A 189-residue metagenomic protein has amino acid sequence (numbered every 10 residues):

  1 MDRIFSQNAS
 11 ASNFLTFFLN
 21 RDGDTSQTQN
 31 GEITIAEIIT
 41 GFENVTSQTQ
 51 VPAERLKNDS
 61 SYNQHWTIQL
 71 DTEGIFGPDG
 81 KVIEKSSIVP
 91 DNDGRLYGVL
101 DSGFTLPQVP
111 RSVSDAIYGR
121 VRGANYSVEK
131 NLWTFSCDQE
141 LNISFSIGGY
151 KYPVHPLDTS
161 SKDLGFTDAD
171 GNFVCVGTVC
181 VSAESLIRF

Functional and structural regions predicted by a protein language model:
M1, I35, I83-R122: Aspartyl protease active-site motif detector
M1-V51, D115-S146, A183-L186: Non-catalytic N-lobe/flap surface of aspartyl protease domains
S12-T16, N30-E32, H65, L70 (+4 more regions): Extracellular structured ligand-interaction cores
R21, G74-D79, F145-K151: Short acidic, glycine-rich loop/turn motifs
G23, I39-G41, T105-L106, V113-D115 (+2 more regions): Short loop/turn segments at secondary-structure transitions that flank enzyme active sites
T28-R95: Flexible, small-/acidic-enriched active-site or ligand-binding loops
E84, P110, S136-D138, H155: Generic structural signal for alpha-helix starts
E140, S146-F189: Aspartic protease catalytic domain
